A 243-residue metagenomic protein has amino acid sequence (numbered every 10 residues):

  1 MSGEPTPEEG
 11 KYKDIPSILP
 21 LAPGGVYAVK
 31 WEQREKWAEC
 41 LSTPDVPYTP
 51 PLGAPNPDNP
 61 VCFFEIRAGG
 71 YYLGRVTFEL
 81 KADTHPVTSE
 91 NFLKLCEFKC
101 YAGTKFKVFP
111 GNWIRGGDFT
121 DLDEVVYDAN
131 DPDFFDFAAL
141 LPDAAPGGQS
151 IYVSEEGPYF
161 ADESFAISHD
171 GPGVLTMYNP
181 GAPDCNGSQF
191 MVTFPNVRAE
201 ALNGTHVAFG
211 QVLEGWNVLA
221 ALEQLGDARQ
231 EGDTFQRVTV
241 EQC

Functional and structural regions predicted by a protein language model:
M1-C243: Cross-family detector of peptidyl-prolyl cis-trans isomerase
